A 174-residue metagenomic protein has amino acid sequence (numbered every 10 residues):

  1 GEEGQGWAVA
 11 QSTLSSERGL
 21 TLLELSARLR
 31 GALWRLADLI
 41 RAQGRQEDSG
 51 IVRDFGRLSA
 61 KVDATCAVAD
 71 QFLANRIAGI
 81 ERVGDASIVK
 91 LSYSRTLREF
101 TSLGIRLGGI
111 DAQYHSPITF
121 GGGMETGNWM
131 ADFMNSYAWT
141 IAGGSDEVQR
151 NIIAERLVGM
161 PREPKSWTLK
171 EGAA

Functional and structural regions predicted by a protein language model:
G1-T65, W139, A173-A174: Glycine-rich beta->alpha junctions and the first turn(s) of the following alpha-helix
G4-G19, D111-A174: Glycine-rich phosphate/cofactor-binding loops in nucleotide/flavin-utilizing enzymes
L22, S26, V83, S87-K90 (+1 more regions): Hydrophobic alpha-helical scaffolding
A32, E47, D85, D146-E147: Residue-level preference for nonpolar/small residues embedded in alpha-helices
A37, S102, N151-I152: Short glycine-/small-residue-rich flexible loop motifs, especially phosphate/cofactor-binding loops
L39, N75, R156, M160: Active-site catalytic microenvironments for nucleophilic, acid-base chemistry
R41, R45-V52, D63-G121: C-terminal helix-coil-helix/basic helical segment that borders enzyme active sites and/or dimer interfaces and provides
